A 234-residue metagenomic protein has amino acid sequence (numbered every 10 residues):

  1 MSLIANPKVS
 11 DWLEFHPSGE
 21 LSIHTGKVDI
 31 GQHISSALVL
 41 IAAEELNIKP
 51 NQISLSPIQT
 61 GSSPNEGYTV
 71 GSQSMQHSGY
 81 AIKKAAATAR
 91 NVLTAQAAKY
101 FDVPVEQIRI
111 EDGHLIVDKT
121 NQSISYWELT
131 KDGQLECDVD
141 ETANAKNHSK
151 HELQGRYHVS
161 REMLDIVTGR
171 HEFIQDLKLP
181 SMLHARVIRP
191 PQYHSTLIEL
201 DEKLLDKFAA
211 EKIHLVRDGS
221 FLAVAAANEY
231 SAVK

Functional and structural regions predicted by a protein language model:
M1-K234: Cofactor-binding beta-sheet edge motifs in enzyme active sites
